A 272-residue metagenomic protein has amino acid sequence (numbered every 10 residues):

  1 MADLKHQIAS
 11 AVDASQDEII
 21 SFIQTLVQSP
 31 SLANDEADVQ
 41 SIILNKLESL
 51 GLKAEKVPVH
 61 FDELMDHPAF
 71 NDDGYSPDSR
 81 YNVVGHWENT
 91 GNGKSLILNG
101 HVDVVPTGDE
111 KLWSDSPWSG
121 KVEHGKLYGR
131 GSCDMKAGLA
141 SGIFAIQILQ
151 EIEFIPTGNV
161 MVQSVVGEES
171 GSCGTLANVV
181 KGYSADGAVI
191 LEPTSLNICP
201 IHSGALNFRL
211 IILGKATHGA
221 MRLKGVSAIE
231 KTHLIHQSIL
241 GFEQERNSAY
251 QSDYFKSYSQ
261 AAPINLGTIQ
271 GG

Functional and structural regions predicted by a protein language model:
A2-L127: Acidic/His- and Gly-rich active-site-bordering loop/insert found across diverse amide/peptide-bond hydrolases
Q24, L44, A140-Q147, L176 (+1 more regions): Predominant activation on well-ordered alpha-helical scaffold segments within soluble catalytic domains
R80, S203-N207, S259: Short, solvent-exposed loop/turn segments at the edges of secondary structure
E123-G125, A145-M161, I239-A249: Phosphate-handling active-site elements
M135-N207: Acidic/histidine-rich catalytic neighborhood of metal-dependent amide-processing enzymes
D186-G187, N197-L234: Metal-dependent peptidase/peptidase-like ectodomains
G219-I269: Acidic-enriched catalytic cores of C-N bond-cleaving enzymes acting on peptides and small amides
